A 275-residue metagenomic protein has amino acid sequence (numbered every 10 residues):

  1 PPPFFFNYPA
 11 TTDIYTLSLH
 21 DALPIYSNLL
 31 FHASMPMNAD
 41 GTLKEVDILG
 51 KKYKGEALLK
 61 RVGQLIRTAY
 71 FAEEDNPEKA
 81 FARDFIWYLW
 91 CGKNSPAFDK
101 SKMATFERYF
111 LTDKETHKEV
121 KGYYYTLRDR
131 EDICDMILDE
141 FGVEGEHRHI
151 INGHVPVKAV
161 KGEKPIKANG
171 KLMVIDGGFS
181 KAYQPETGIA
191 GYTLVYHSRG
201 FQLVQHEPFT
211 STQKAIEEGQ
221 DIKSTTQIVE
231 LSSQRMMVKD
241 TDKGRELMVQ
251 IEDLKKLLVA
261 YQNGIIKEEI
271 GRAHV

Functional and structural regions predicted by a protein language model:
P1, T16-H274: Feature recognizes metal-dependent phosphohydrolase scaffolds
F6-Y15: Short, exposed "boundary/linker" segments that immediately precede the start of a downstream structural module
